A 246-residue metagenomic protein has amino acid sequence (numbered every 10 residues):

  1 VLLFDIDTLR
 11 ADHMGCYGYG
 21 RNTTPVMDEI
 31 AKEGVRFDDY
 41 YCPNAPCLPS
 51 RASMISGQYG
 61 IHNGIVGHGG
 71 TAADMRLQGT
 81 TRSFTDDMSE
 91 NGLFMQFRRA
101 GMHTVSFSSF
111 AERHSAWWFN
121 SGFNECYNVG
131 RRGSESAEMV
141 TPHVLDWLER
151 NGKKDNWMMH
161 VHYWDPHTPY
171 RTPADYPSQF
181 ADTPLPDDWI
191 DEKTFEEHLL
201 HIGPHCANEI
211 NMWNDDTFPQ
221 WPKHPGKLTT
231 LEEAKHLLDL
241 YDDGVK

Functional and structural regions predicted by a protein language model:
V1-K246: Catalytic domains that recognize anionic headgroups
